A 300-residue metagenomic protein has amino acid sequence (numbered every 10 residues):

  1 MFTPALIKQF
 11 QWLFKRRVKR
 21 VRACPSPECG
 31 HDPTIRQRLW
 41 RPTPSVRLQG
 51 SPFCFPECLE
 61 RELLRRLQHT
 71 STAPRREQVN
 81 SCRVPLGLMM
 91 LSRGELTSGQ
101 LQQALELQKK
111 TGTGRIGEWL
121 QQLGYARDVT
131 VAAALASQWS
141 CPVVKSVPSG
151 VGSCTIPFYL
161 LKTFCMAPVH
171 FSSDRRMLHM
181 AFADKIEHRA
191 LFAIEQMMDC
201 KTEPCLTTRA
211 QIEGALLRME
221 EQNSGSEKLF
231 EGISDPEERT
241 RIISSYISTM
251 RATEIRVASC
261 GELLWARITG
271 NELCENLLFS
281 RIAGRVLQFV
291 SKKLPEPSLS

Functional and structural regions predicted by a protein language model:
P4-Q9, K15-R17, L123-Q196, I233-L263 (+1 more regions): Polyanionic, low-complexity intrinsically disordered segments
L6-A23, P44-L48: Short, flexible, mixed-charge glycine/proline-rich loop motifs that serve as phosphate/nucleic-acid-contacting
W12, W40-R41, T72-S81, Q102-K110: Short, recurring structural edge motifs at helix starts
V21-C29, C54: Short cysteine-rich clusters marking metal-coordination/redox-active sites
E28-L39, C58-E62: Cys/His-rich microdomains that often coordinate metals
R36-S51: Short linker/helix segments within small regulatory modules
G50-T72, L278: Short metal-binding segments enriched for Cys and/or His
G214-E231: Short, low-order "capping/linker" segments at domain edges
